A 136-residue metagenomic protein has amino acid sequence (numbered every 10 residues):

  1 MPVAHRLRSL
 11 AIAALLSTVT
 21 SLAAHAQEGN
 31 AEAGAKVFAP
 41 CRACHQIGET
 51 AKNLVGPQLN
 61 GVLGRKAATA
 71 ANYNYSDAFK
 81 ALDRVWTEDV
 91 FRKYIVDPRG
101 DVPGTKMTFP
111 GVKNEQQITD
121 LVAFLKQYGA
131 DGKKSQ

Functional and structural regions predicted by a protein language model:
M1-A14, T18: Bacterial N-terminal signal peptides that target proteins for export
S21-F38, G48-E49: Electrostatic cytochrome c docking/interface patches
K36, G61, A123: DNA-binding alpha-helical recognition surfaces that contact promoter or target DNA
R42, Q46-T50, G61-V90, F109-T119: Electron-transfer interface patches adjacent to heme c in soluble/periplasmic c-type cytochromes and di-/multiheme
N53-Q58: Short cysteine/histidine-rich zinc-coordinating motifs and their immediately flanking basic loops
L59, L63-K66, I95, R99: Short, small-residue-rich loop/turn micro-motifs
V85-Q136: C-terminal capping alpha-helices of c-type cytochrome domains
